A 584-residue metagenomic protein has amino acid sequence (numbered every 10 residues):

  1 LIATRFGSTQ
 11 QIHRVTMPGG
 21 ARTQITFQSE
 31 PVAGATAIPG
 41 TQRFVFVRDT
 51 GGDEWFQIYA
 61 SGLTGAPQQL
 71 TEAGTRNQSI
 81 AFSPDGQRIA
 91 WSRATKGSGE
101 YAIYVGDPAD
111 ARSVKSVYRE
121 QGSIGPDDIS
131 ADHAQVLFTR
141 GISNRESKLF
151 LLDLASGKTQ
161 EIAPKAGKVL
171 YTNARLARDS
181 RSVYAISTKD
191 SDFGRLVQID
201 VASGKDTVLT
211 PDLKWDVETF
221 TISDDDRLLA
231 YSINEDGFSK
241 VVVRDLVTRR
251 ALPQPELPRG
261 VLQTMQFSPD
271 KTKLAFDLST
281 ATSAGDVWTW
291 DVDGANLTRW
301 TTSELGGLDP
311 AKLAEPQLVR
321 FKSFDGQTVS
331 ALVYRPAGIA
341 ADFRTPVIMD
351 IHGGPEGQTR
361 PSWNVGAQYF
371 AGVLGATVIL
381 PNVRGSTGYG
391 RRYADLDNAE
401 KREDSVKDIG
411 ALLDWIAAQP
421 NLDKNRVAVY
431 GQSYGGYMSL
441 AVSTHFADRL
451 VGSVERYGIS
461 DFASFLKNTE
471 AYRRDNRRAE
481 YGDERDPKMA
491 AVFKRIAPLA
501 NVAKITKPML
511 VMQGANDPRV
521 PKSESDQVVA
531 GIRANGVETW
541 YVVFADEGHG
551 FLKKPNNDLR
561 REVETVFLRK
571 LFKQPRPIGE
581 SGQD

Functional and structural regions predicted by a protein language model:
L1-A3, S29-V47, I58, G74-T95 (+11 more regions): Conserved beta-propeller blade repeats
T4-Q24, R43, D49-Q69, R88 (+8 more regions): Beta-propeller blade-edge and WD-like acidic-aromatic loop motif
I12, L149, L196, A331 (+3 more regions): Hydrophobic/aromatic anchor residues within beta-strands of the central parallel beta-sheet of Rossmann-like
W55-Q57, A102, K148, R195 (+7 more regions): Short, solvent-exposed loop/turn and secondary-structure capping segments
F138, G294-N296, T301-Y434, M438 (+3 more regions): Cap/lid segment of the alpha/beta-hydrolase catalytic domain
E146, V169, S191-G194, D216-V217 (+15 more regions): Flexible loop/turn segments at secondary-structure boundaries
S180, Q198-D212, T219-S232, V242-P255 (+10 more regions): Extracellular/periplasmic ectodomains of large secreted or surface enzymes and adhesion receptors
L380-D584: Active-site-proximal cap/loop segments of hydrolase catalytic domains
